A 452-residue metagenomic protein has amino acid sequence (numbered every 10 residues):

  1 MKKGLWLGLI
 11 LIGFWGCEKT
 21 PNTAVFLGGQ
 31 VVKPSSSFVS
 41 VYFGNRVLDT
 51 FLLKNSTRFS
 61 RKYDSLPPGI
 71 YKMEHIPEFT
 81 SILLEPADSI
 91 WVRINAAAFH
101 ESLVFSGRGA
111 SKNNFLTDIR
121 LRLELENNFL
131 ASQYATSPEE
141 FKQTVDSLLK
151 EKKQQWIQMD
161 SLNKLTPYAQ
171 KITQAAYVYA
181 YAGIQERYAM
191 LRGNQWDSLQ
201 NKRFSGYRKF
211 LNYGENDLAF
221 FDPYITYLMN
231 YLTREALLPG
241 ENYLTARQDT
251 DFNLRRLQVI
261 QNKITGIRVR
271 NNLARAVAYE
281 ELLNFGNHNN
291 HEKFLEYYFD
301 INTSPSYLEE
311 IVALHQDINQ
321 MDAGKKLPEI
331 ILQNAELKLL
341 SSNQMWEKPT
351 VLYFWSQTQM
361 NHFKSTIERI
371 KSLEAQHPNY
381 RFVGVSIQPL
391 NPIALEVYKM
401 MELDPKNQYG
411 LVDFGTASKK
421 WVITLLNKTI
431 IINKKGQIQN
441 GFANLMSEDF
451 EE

Functional and structural regions predicted by a protein language model:
M1-F26, G441, E451-E452: Bacterial Sec-dependent N-terminal signal peptides
C17-A169: A non-transmembrane, solvent-exposed segment enriched in polar/low-complexity residues
N45-V47, K326, T424-L426: Short, small/polar residue-rich loop motifs at catalytic or cofactor-binding pockets
A96-L340: Oxidative protein folding and maturation machinery
L339-I370: Short active-site neighborhood of thiol/selenol oxidoreductases, capturing the structured segment around
N361-M401, D413-A417: Structural microenvironment flanking redox-active thiols in thiol-disulfide oxidoreductases
V397-K434: Short, internal strand/loop/helix patches that form the active-site neighborhood or redox-interaction surface
L425-K428, K434-E452: Non-catalytic, surface beta->alpha helical segment in thiol-disulfide oxidoreductase systems
